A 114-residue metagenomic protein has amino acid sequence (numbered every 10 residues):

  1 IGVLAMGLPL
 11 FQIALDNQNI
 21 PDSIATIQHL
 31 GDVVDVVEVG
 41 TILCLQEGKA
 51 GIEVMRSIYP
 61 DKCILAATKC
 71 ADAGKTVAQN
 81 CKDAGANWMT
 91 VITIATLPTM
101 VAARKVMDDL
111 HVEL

Functional and structural regions predicted by a protein language model:
G2-K75: Conserved N-terminal beta1-alpha1 strand-loop-helix module at the mouth
A73-L114: Conserved anion-binding
